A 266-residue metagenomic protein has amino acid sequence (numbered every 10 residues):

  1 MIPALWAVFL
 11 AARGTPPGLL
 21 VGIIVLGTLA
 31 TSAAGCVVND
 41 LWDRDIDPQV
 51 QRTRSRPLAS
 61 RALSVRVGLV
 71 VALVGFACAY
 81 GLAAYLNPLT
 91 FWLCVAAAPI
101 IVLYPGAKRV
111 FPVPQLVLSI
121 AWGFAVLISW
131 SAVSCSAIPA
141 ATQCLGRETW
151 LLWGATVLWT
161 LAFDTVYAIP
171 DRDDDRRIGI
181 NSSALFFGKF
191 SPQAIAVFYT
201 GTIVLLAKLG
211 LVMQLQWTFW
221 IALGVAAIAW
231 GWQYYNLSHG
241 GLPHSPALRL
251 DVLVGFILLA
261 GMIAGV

Functional and structural regions predicted by a protein language model:
M1-V266: Multi-pass alpha-helical membrane architecture of UbiA-family and related isoprenoid/lipid prenyltransferases
